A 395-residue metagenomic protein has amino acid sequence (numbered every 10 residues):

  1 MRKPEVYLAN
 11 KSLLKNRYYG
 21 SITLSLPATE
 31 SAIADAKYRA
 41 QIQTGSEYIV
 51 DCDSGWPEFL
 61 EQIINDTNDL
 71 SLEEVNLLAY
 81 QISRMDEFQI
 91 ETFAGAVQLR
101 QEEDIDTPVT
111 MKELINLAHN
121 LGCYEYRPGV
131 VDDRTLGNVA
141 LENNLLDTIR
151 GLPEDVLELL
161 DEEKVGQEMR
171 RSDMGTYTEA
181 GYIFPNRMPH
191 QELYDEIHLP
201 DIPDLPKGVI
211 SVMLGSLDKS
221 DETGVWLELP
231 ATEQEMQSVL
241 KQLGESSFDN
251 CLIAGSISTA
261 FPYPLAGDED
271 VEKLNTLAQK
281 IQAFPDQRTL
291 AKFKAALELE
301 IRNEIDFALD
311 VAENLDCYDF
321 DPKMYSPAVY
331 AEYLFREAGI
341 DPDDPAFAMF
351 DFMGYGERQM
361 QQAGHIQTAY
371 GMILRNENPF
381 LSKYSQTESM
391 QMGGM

Functional and structural regions predicted by a protein language model:
M1-A32, P203-E233, L374-R375, Q391-M395: Short, extreme N-terminal segment that most often corresponds to the first beta-strand
E5-Y7, N144-H190, I202-S216, V329-F380: C-terminal structured interaction module
S31-A32, K164, Q234-E235, G354: An acidic, carboxylate-rich microenvironment
A36-E158, F184-V209, E222, P230-E233 (+2 more regions): Mixed-charge (acidic/basic) macromolecular-recognition segments
D161, D351, S385-M395: Non-Sec secretion/translocation targeting segments of pathogen effectors
